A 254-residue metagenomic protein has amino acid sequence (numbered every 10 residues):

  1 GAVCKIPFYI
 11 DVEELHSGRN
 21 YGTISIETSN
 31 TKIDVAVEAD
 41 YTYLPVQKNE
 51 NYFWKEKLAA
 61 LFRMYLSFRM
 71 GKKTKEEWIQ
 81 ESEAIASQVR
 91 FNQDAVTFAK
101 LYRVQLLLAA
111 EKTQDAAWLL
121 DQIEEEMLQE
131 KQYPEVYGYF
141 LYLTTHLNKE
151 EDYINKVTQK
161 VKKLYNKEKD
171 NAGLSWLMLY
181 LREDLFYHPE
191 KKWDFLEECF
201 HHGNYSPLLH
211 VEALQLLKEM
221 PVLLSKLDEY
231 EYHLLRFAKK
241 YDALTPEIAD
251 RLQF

Functional and structural regions predicted by a protein language model:
G1-F254: Feature for long, exposed domains in two main contexts
